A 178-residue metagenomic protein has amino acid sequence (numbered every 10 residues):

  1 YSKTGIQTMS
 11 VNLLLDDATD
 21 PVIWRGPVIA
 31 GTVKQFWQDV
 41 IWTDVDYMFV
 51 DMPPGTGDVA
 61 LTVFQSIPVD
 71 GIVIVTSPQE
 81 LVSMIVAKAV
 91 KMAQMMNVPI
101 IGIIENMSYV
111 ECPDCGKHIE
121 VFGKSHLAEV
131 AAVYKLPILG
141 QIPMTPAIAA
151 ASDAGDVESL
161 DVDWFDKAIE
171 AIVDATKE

Functional and structural regions predicted by a protein language model:
Y1-Y47, T56, V69-G71: Nucleotide-state-sensitive switch-loop elements of NTP-binding domains
M9, V33, D51, V86 (+3 more regions): Residue-level signature of catalytic and energy-coupling elements of molecular machines, predominantly ATP/GTP-dependent
M9, V33, M52, Q65 (+2 more regions): Glycine-rich phosphate-binding loops of nucleotide-dependent enzymes
S10-V11, I74-S77, I103-I104: Conserved beta-strand segments of the P-loop GTPase G domain that flank and frequently precede/overlap
L14-D16, P54-T56, P78-V82, M107-E111 (+1 more regions): Conserved nucleotide-binding/hydrolysis micro-motifs of P-loop NTPases
G26-K34, G57, E80-A87, K124 (+1 more regions): Amphipathic alpha-helical transducer elements in NTP-driven molecular machines
T43-V50, T56-G57, P68-A89: Conserved Switch II/interswitch segment of TRAFAC-class P-loop GTPases
V90-E178: C-terminal lobe/tail of nucleotide-utilizing enzymes
